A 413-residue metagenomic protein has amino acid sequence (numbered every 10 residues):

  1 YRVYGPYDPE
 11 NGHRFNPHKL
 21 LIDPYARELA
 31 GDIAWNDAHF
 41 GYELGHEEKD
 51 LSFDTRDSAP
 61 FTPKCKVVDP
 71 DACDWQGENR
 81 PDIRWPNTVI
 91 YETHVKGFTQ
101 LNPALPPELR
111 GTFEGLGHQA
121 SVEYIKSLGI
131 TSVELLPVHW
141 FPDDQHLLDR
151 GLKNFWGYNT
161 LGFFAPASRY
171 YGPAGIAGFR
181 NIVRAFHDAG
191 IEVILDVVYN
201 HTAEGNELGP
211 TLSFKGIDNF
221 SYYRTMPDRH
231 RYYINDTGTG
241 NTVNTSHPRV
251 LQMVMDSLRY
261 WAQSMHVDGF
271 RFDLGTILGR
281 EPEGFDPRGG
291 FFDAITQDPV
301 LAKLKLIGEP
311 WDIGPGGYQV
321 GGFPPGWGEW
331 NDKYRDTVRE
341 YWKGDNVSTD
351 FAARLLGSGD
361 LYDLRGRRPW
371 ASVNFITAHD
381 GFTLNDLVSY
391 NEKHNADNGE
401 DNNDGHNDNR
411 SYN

Functional and structural regions predicted by a protein language model:
R2-R169, R184, R367-S411: N-terminal structural segment of carbohydrate-active enzymes
S58, H94-V267, R271-Q297, G317 (+1 more regions): Substrate-binding/active-site clefts of carbohydrate-active enzymes
P86-T88, W156-L161, I217-D218, D236-G238 (+6 more regions): Short, solvent-exposed loop/turn segments at the edges of secondary structure
T88-V89, T131-E134, G190-E192, D268-G269 (+2 more regions): Beta-sheet entry/capping signal
H266, E281, D286-N413: Conserved alpha/beta catalytic core and glycan-binding cleft of carbohydrate-active enzymes
